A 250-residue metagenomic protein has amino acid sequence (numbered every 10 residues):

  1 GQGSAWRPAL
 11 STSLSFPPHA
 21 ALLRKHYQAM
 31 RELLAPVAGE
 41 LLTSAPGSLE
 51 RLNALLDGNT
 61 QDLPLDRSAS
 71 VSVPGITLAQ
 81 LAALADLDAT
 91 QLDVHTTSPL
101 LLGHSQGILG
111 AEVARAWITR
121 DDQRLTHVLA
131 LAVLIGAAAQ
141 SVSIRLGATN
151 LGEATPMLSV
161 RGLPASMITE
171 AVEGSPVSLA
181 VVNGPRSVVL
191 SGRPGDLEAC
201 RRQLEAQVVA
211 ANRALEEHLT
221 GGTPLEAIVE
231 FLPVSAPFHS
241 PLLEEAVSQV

Functional and structural regions predicted by a protein language model:
G1-M167: FabD-like malonyl-/acyl-CoA
R115-V250: Alpha/beta catalytic cores of group-transfer enzymes, especially the acyltransferase/condensing modules of polyketide
